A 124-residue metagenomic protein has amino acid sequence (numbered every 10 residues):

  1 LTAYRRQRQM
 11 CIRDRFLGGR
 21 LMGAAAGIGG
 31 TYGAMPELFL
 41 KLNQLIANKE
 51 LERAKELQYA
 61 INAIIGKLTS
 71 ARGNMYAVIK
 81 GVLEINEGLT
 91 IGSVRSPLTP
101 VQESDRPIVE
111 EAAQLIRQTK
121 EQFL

Functional and structural regions predicted by a protein language model:
L1-I12: Single conserved hydrophobic/aromatic residue that forms the stacking wall/gate of nucleotide- or nucleobase-binding
L17-L124: Structured C-terminal cap/extension of enzyme domains
